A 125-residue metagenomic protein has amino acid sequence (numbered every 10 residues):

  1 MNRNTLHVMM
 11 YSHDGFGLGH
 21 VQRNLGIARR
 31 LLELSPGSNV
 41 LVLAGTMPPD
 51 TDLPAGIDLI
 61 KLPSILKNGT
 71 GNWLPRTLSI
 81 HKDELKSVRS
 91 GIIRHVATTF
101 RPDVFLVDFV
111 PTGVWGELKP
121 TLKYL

Functional and structural regions predicted by a protein language model:
T5, S12, R30, L34-E84 (+1 more regions): Conserved nucleotide-sugar phosphate-binding/catalytic loop shared by glycosyltransferases and other
M9-M10, L106: Structural motif
S12-L25: A short, glycine/small-residue-rich beta-strand->loop->alpha-helix junction that serves as a flexible
F16, I65, V110-T112: Short glycine-rich anion-binding loops that position phosphate/pyrophosphate groups of nucleotides and phosphorylated
P48-D50, F105-Y124: An aromatic- and histidine-rich active-site surface loop
P75-W115: Conserved nucleotide-sugar donor-binding subdomain of glycosyltransferases
